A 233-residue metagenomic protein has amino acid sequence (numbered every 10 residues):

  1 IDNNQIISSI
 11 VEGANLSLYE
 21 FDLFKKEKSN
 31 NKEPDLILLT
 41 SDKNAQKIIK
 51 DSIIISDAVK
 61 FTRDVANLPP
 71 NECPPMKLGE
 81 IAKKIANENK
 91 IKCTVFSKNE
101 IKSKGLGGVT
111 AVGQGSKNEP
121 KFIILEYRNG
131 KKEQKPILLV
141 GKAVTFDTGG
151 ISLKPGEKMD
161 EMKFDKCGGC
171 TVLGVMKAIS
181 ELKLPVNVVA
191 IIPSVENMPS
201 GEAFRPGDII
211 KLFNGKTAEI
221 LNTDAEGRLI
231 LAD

Functional and structural regions predicted by a protein language model:
I1-P136, V140-A143: Short amphipathic alpha-helical segment within the helicase RecA-like ATPase core that mediates nucleic-acid
G79-D233: A generic structural signal for tightly packed, nonpolar segments enriched in small/aliphatic residues
